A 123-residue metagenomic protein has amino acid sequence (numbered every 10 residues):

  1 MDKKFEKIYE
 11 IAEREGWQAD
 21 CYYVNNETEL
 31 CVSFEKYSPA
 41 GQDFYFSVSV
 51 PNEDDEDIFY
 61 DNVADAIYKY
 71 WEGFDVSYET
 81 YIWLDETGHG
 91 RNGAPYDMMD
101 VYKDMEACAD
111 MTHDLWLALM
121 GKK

Functional and structural regions predicted by a protein language model:
D2, E29, P51-K123: Intrinsically disordered, low-complexity regulatory regions enriched in serine/threonine/proline and acidic residues
Y9, E13-G73: Amphipathic, interaction-prone secondary-structure segments
